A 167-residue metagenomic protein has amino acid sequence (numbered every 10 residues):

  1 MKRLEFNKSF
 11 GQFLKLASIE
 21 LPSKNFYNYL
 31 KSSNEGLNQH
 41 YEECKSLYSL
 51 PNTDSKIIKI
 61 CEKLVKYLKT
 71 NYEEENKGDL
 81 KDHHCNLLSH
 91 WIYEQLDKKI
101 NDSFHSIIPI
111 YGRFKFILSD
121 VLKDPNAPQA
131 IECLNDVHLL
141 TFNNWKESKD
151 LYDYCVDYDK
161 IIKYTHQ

Functional and structural regions predicted by a protein language model:
M1-Q167: N-terminal targeting/regulatory segments, especially signal peptides of secretory and single-pass membrane glycoproteins
